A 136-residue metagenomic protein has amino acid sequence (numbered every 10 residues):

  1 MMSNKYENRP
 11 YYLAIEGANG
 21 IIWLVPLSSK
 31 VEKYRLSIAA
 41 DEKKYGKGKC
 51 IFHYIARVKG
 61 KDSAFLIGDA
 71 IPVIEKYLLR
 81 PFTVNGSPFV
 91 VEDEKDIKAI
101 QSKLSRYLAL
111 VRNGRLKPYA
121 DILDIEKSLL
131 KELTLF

Functional and structural regions predicted by a protein language model:
M1: Acidic, metal-coordinating catalytic segment for phosphate/diphosphate chemistry, firing primarily on the Nudix
N4-Y6, A18-A56: Compact nucleic-acid interaction/catalytic patches
P10-A18: Catalytic nucleophile-His microenvironment captured as a short glycine-rich beta-strand/loop that brackets
K47-F136: C-terminal terminal-subdomain/extension
